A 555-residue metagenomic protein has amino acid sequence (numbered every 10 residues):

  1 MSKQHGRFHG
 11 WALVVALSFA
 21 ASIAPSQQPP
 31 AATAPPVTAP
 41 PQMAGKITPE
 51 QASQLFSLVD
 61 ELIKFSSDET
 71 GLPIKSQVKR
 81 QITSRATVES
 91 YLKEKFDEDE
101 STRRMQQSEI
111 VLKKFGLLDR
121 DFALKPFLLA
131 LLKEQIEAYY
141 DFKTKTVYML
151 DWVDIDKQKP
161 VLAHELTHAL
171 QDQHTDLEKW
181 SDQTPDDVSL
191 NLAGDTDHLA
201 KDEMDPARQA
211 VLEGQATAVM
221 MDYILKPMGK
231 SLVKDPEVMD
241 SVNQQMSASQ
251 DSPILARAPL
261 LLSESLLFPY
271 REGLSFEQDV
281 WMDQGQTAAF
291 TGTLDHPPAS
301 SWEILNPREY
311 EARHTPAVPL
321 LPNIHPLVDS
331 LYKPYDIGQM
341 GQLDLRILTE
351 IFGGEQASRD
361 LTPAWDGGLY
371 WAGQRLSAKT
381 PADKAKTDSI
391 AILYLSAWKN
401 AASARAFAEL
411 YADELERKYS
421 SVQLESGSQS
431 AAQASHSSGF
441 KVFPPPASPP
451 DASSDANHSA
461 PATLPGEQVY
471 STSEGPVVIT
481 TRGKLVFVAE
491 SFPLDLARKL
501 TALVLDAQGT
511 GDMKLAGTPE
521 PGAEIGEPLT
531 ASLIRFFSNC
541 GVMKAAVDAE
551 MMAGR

Functional and structural regions predicted by a protein language model:
S2-A12: Bacterial N-terminal signal peptides that target proteins for export
G6, L17, S438-K441: Short non-domain terminal segments
W11-S22: Bacterial N-terminal signal peptides
P25-Q27: Boundary of Sec targeting at the N-terminus
P29-I74, R85-S101, D151-W152, L166-I392 (+1 more regions): Soluble, non-membrane globular domain cores that form compact, hydrophobic packing and curved binding surfaces
S57-V147, D151-D156: Auxiliary, metal-adjacent structural segments of Zn-dependent hydrolase domains
K157-L166: Short alpha-helical catalytic segment bearing the HExxH-like zincin motif of zinc-dependent metalloproteases
